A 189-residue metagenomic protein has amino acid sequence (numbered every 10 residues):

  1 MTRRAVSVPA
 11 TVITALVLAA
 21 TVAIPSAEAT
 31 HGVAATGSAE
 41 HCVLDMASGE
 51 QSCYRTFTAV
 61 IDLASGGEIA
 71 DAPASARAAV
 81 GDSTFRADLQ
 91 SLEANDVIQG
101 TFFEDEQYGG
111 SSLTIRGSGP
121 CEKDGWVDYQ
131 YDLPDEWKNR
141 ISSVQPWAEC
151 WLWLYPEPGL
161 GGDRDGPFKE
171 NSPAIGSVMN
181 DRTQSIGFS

Functional and structural regions predicted by a protein language model:
T2-I13, P25-S189: Compact beta-sheet-dominated domain cores in extracellular/mature segments
L16-A23: Hydrophobic h-region of N-terminal signal peptides that target proteins for export in Gram-negative bacteria
